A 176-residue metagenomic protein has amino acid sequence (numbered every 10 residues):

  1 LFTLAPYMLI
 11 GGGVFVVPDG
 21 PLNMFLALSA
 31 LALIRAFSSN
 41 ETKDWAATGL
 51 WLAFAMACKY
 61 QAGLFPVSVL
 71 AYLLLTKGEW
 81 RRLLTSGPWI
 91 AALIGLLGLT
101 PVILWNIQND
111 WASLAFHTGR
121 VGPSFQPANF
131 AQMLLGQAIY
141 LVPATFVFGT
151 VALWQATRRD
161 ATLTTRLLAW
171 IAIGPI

Functional and structural regions predicted by a protein language model:
L1-Y7, L52, M56, L70: Short helix- or helix-capping micro-motifs that position conserved polar/aromatic residues at function-defining sites
M8, M56, A169-I176: Transmembrane-helix signature of polytopic, lipid-linked glycan biosynthesis machinery
G11-L22: Short acidic/glycine- and proline-prone juxtamembrane loop motifs at membrane-interface regions of multi-pass membrane
G20-L28, P66-V67: Membrane-embedded alpha-helical segments of multi-pass membrane proteins, especially the transmembrane helices
S29-W45, V151-T157: Membrane-interface transmembrane helices that cradle and orient dolichyl/undecaprenyl
D44, R159-A172: Membrane-interfacial loop-to-transmembrane alpha-helix junctions, especially the N-terminal start
D44-K59, I94-L96: Membrane-interface alpha helices of multi-pass inner-membrane proteins
F54, P66-T165: Transmembrane-lumen/periplasm boundary regions of multi-pass, lipid-linked membrane glycan transferases
